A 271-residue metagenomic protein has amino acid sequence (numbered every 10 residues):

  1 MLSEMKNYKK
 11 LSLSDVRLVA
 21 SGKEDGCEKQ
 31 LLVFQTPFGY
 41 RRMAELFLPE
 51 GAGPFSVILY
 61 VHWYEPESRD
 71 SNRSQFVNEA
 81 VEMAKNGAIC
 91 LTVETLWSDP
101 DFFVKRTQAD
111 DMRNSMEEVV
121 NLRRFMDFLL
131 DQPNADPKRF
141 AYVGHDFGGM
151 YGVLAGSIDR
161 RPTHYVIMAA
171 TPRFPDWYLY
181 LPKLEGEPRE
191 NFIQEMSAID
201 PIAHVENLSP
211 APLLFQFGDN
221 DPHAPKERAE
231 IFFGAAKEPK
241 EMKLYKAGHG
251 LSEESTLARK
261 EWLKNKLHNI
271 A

Functional and structural regions predicted by a protein language model:
K9-A52: N-terminal cap/lid segment of alpha/beta-hydrolase-fold proteins
A44, P54-E65: Short beta-strand element of the alpha/beta-hydrolase
Y64-V120, W177-Y180: Cap/lid segment of the alpha/beta-hydrolase catalytic domain
R123-K183, E187: Primarily recognizes the serine-hydrolase "nucleophile elbow" in alpha/beta-hydrolase and SGNH/GDSL folds
E190-V205: Active-site nucleophile elbow and catalytic-triad environment of alpha/beta-hydrolase enzymes
L208-S209, L214-F217: Short beta-strand/loop motif that positions the catalytic acidic residue of the alpha/beta-hydrolase fold
P222-R228: Conserved alpha/beta-hydrolase "acid-adjacent" motif
G234-A271: C-terminal catalytic histidine-bearing segment of alpha/beta-hydrolase fold enzymes
